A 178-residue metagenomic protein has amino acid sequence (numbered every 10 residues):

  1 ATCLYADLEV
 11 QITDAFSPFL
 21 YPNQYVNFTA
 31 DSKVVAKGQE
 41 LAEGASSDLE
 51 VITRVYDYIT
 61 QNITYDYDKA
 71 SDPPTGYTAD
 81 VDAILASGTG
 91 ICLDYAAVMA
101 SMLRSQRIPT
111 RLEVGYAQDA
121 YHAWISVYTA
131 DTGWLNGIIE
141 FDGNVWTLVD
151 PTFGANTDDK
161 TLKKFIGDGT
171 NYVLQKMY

Functional and structural regions predicted by a protein language model:
A1-P18: Beta-strand-enriched, solvent-exposed domains that form extended recognition/catalytic surfaces
P22-A86, L135, D142-N144, T152-G154 (+2 more regions): Secondary-structure boundary elements
Y25, S87-G90, E113-Y116: Alpha-helix capping and helix-loop boundary segments enriched in small/acidic/polar residues
V51-V55, G88-L103: Active-site nucleophilic cysteine motif
D94-N171, Q175-Y178: Hydrophobic/aromatic-rich core segments of domains that either
